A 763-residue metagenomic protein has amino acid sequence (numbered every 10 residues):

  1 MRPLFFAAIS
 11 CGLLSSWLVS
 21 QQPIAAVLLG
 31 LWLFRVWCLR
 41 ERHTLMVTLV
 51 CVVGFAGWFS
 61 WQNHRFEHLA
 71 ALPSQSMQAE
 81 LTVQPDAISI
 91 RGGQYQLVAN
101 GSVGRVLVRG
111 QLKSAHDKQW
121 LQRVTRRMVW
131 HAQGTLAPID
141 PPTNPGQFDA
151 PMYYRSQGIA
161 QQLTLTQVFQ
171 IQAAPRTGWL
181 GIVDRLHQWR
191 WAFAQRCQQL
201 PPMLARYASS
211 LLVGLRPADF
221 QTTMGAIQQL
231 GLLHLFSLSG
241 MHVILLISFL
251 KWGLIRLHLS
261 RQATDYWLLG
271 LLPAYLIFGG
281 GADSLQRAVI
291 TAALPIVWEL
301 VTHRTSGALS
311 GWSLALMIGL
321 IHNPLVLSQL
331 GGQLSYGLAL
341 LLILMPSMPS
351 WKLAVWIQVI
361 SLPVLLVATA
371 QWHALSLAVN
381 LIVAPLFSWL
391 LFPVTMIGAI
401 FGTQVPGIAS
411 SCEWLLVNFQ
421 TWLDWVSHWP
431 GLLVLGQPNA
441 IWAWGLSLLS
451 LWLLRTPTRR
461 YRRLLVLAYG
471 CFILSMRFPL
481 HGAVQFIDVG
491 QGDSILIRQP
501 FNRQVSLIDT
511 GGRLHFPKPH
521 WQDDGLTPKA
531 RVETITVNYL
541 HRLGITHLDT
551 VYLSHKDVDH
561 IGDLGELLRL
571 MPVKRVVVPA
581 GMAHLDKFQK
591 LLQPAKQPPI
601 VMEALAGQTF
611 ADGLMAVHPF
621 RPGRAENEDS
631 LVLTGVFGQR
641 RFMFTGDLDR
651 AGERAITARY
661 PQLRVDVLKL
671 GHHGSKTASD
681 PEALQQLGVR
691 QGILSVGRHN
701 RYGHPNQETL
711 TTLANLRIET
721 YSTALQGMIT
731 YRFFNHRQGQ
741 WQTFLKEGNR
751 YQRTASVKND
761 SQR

Functional and structural regions predicted by a protein language model:
M1-A70, G181, R287, I441 (+2 more regions): N-terminal leader/targeting segments
G30, E41-R42, L163, T223-V379 (+4 more regions): Hydrophobic alpha-helical transmembrane segments in multi-pass membrane proteins
F55-H234, T534-N538, H547, G581-A583 (+6 more regions): Membrane-interface helix/helix-cap signal primarily in integral membrane proteins
L81, G331, S361, V576 (+1 more regions): Residue-level signal for inorganic ion chemistry
W120-L121, R126, W130-T135, G146 (+3 more regions): Non-globular, low-confidence helical/coil segments that flank catalytic cores
G158-T291, I296, T550-Y552, R641-F644 (+2 more regions): Aromatic-rich juxtamembrane segments at the membrane interface
L342-L435, Q691: Alpha-helical transmembrane segments of multi-pass integral membrane proteins
